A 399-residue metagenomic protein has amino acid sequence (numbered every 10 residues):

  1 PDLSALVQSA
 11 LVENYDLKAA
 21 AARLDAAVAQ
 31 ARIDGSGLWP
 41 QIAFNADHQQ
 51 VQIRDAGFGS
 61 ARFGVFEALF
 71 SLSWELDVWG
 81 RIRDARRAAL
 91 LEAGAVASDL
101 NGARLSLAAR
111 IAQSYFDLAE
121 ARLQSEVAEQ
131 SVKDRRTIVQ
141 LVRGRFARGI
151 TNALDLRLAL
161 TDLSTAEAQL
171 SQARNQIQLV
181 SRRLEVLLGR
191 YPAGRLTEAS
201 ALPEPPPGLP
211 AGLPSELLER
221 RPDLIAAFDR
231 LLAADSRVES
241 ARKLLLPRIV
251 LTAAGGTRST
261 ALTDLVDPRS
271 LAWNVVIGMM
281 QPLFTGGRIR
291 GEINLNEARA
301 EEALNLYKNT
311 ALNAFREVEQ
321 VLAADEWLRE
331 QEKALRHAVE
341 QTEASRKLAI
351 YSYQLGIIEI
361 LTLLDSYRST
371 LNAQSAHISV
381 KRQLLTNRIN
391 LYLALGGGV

Functional and structural regions predicted by a protein language model:
D2, L6, E13, K18-A21 (+5 more regions): Small/polar-residue-enriched beta-strand and adjacent coil segments characteristic of outer-membrane beta-barrel
V12-N14, R148, L355: Charged, alpha-helical scaffolding/interaction elements associated with membrane systems
A19-D34, A103, L107-Q130, D134-G144 (+5 more regions): Amphipathic alpha-helical coiled-coil segments
A29, G37-L38, A56-F58, R122 (+5 more regions): Amphipathic alpha-helical coiled-coil/rod segments that serve as protein-protein coupling scaffolds
G64-F66, R135-I138, L154-L160: Short, conserved phosphate-binding/catalytic loop or strand-edge motifs used in phosphoryl-/nucleotidyl-transfer
Q130-K133, I150-N152, S171-L218, A254 (+2 more regions): Short, solvent-exposed, mixed-charge loop/turn linkers that connect secondary-structure elements
A147-Q176, A373-A376: Repeat-solenoid scaffold signature
L158, E219, D365: Phosphate-coordinating loops and pocket residues in cytosolic domains that bind phosphorylated ligands
